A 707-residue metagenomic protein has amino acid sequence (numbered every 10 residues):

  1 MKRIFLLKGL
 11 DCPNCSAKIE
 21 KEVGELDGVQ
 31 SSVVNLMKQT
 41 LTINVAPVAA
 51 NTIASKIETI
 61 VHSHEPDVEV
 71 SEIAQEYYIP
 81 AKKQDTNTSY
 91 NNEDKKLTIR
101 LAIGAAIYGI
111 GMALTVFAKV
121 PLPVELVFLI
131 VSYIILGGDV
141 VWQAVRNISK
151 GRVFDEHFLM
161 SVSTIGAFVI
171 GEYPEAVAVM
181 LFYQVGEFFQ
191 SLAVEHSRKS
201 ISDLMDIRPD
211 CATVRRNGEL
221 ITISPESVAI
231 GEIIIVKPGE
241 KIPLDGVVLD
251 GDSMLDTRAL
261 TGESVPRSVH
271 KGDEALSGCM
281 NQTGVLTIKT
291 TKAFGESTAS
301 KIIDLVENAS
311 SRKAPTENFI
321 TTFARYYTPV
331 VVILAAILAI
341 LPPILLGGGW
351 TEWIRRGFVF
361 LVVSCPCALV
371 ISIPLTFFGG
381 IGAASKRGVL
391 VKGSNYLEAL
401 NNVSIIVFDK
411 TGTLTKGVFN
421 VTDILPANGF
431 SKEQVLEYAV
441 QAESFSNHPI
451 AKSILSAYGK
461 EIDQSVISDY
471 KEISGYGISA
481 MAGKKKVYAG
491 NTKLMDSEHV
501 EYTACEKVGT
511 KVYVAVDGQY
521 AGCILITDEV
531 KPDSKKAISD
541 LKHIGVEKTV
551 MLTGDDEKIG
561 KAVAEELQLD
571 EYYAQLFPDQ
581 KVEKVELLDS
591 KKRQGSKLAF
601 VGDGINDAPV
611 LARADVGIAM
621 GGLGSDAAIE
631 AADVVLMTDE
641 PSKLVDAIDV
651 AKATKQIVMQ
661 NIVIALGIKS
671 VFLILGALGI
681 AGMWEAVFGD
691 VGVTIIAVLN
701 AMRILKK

Functional and structural regions predicted by a protein language model:
M1-L122, G218-L220, S300, D304-R312 (+2 more regions): Flexible metal-binding regulatory segments at protein termini and peripheral loops
M1-R3, G24, V29-S31, D203 (+3 more regions): Cytosolic catalytic headpiece
C12, I19, V23, I43 (+32 more regions): Residue-level signature of catalytic and energy-coupling elements of molecular machines, predominantly ATP/GTP-dependent
S63, D67, Y77-T88, F128-C211 (+9 more regions): Actuator/coupling domain of P-type ATPases
L101-G109, N318-G347, R356, F360-F377 (+1 more regions): Bilayer-spanning, highly hydrophobic alpha-helical transmembrane segments
L114-P121, Q143-N147, G166, I170 (+9 more regions): Membrane-embedded alpha-helical bundles of multi-pass transporters
V145-D155, L192-S202, L375-S394, M702-K707: Juxtamembrane helix-loop transition segments at the membrane interface in multi-pass membrane proteins
A212, I223, E232, L244-D245 (+12 more regions): Conserved cytosolic headpiece of P-type ATPases
